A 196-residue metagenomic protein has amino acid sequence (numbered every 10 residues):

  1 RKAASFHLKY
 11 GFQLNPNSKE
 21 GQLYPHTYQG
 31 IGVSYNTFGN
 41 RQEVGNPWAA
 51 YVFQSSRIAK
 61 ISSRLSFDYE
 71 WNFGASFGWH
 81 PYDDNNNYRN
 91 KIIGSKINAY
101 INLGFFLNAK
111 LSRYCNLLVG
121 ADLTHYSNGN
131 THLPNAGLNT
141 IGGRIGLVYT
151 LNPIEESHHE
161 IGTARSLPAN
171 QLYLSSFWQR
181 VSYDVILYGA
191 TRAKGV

Functional and structural regions predicted by a protein language model:
R1-Q13, N152, H158-G195: Short glycine/proline- and aromatic-enriched beta-strand/turn motifs that initiate or cap beta-hairpins
K2-F6, P25, V44-A50, L65 (+4 more regions): Residues that define the transmembrane beta-barrel architecture of outer-membrane proteins
F12-L14, V33-G39, F73-P81, L123-G129 (+3 more regions): Transmembrane beta-strands of outer-membrane beta-barrel pores
N17-E20, A109-L117, P153-E156: Repeated loop/turn-to-beta-strand initiation elements of outer-membrane beta-barrel proteins
L23-Q29, S63-Y69, R113-L117, N139-G143 (+2 more regions): Outer-envelope beta-barrel architecture signal
Y24-G78, V196: Gram-negative (and chloroplast) outer-membrane scaffold detector with strong preference for beta-barrel transmembrane
Q29-I31, Y69-F73, L103-F105, V119-A121 (+3 more regions): Membrane-embedded beta-strand positions of outer-membrane beta-barrel proteins
N139-H158: Outer-membrane beta-barrel "beta-signal"
